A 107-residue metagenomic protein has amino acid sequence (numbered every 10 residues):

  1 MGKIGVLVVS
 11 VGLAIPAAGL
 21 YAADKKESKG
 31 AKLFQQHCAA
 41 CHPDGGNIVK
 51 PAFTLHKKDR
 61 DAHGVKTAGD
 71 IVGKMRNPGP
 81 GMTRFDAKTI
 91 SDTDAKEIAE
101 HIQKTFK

Functional and structural regions predicted by a protein language model:
M1-K26, K104-K107: N-terminal export/targeting leaders of redox proteins
A22, P43, A87: Short, conserved catalytic or interaction motifs in soluble domains
D24, V65, S91-D92: Short coil/turn and helix-start
E27, A31, P43-G73: Gly/Gly-Pro-rich "capping" loops immediately C-terminal to redox-active cysteine motifs in periplasmic/lumenal
G30, F34-D44, I98, I102: The canonical Cys-X-X-Cys-His
V49-D59, G73-K107: Axial heme c-ligation environment in periplasmic c-type cytochrome domains
